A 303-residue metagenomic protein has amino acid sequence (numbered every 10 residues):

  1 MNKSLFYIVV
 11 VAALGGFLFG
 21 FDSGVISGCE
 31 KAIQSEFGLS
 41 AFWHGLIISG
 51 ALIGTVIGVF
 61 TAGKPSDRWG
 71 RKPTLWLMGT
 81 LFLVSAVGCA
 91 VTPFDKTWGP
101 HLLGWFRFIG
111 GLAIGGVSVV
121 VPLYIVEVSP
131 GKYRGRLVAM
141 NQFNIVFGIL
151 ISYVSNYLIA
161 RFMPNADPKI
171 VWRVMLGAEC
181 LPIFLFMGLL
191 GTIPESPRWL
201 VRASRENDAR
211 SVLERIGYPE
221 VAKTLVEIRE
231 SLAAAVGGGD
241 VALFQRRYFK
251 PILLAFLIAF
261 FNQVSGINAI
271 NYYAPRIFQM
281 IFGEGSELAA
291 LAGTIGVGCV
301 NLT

Functional and structural regions predicted by a protein language model:
M1-I216, L232-T303: Alpha-helical transmembrane bundle of multi-pass membrane proteins
V221-L232: Short, well-structured alpha-helical segments
